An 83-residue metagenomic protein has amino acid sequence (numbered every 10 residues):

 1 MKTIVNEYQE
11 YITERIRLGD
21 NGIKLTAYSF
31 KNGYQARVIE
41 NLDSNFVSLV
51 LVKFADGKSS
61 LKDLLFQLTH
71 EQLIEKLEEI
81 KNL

Functional and structural regions predicted by a protein language model:
M1-N32, N45, G57-D63: Negatively charged, low-complexity tracts enriched in Asp/Glu with abundant Ser/Thr
K2-Y11, H70-L83: Low-complexity intrinsically disordered segments
K31, L51-F54, L77-K81: A generic structural signal for ordered secondary structure
R37-L68: Intrinsically disordered, low-complexity regulatory segments enriched in Ser/Thr/Pro and charged residues
